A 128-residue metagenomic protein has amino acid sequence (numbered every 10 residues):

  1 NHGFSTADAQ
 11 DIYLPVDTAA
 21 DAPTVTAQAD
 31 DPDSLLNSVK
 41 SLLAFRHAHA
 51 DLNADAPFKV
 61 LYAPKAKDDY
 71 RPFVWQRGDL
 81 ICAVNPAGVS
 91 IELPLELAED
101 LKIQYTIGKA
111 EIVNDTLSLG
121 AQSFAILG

Functional and structural regions predicted by a protein language model:
N1-I91: Loop/helix patches that line or flank the sugar-binding groove of alpha-linked glycan CAZymes
A83-V84, A110-V113: A conserved amphipathic helix/loop scaffold that creates a polar/acidic microenvironment used either to coordinate
V84, L93-L95, L117: Short histidine-centered beta-strand/loop micro-motifs that create catalytic or ligand/metal-coordination sites
V89-G108: Beta-strand-rich binding/interaction modules
V113-G128: C-terminal beta-strand-rich structural cap/linker in extracellular carbohydrate-active enzymes
